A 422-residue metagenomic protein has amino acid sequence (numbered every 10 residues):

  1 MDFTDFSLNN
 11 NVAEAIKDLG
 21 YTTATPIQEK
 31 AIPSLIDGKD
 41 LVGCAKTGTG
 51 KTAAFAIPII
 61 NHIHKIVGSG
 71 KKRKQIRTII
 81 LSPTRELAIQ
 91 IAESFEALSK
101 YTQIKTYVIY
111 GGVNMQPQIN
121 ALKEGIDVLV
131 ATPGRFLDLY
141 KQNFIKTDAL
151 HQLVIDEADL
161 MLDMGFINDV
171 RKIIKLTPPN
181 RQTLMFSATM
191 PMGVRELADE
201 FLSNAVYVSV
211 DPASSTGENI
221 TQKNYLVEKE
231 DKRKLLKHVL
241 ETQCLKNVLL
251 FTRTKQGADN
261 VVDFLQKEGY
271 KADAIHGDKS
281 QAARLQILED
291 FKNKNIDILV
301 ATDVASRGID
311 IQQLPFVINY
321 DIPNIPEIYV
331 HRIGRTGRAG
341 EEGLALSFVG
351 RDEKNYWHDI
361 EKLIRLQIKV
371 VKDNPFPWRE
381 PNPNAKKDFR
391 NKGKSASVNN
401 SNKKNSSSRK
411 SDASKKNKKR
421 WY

Functional and structural regions predicted by a protein language model:
D2-W378: Conserved helicase RecA-like core
S69-K71, N293, E361-Y422: Basic Arg/Gly/Lys-rich low-complexity intrinsically disordered segments
